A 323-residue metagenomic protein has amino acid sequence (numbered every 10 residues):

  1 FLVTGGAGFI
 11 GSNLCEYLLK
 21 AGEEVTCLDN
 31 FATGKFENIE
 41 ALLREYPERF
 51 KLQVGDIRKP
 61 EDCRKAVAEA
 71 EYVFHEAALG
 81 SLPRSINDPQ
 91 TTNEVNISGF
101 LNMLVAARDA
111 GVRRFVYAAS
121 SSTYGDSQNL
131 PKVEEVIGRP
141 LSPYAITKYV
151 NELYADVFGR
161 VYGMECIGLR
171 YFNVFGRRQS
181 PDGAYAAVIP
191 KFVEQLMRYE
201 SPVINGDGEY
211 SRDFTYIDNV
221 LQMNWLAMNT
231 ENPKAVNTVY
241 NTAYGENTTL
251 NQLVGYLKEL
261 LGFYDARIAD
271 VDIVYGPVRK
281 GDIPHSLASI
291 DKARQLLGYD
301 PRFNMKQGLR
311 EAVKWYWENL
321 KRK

Functional and structural regions predicted by a protein language model:
F1-V174, N224, M228, Y299 (+2 more regions): N-terminal Rossmann-like NAD(P)+-binding domain of SDR-like oxidoreductases, especially those catalyzing
N30, E37-E40, R64, Q128-L130 (+4 more regions): Short aromatic-enriched loop/helix-cap "lid" or pocket-rim segments at secondary-structure transitions that line
G55, M197-K323: C-terminal substrate-binding subdomain of Rossmann-fold SDR/epimerase-dehydratase oxidoreductases
E61-R64, E71, P83, Q90 (+8 more regions): Residues in well-ordered alpha-helical elements
N102, Q179-S180, Y210-R212: Heptad-repeat alpha-helical coiled-coil signaling segments
V150, Y154, F158, V188 (+3 more regions): Hydrophobic alpha-helix immediately C-terminal to the catalytic Tyr-X-X-X-Lys motif of short-chain
